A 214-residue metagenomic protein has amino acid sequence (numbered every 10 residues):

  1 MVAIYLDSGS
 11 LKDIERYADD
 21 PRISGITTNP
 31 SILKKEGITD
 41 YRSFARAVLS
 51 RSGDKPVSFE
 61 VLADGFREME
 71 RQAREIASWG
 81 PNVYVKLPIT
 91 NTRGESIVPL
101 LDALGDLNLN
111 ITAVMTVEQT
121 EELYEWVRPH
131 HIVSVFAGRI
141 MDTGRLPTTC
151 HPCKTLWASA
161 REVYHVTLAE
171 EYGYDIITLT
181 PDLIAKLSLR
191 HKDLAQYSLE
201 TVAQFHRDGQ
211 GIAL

Functional and structural regions predicted by a protein language model:
M1-P56, D64-F66, E70: Conserved N-terminal beta1-alpha1 strand-loop-helix module at the mouth
M1-Y5, D54-V57, G80-Y84, L100-I111 (+1 more regions): Short beta-strand/loop segments at the ligand-binding rim of alpha/beta enzyme cores
K12-D20, E68-Q72, V117-W126, R161-I176: Catalytic cores of alpha/beta
P21-G25, G53, W79-V83, D102-N110 (+2 more regions): Glycine-enriched alpha-helix->loop->beta-strand junction motifs that scaffold or abut catalytic
N29, V85, L123, A169 (+1 more regions): Conserved, mostly hydrophobic/aromatic
P30-L33, A113-M115, P129-T143, G173-L194: Glycine-rich phosphate-binding active-site loops on the catalytic face of alpha/beta enzymes
K35-R46, G65-R71, I89-G105, M115-E125 (+3 more regions): Active-site-adjacent beta->alpha loops and helix N-cap segments on the catalytic face of soluble alpha/beta enzymes
C150-L214: C-terminal alpha-helical cap/extension of soluble enzyme domains
